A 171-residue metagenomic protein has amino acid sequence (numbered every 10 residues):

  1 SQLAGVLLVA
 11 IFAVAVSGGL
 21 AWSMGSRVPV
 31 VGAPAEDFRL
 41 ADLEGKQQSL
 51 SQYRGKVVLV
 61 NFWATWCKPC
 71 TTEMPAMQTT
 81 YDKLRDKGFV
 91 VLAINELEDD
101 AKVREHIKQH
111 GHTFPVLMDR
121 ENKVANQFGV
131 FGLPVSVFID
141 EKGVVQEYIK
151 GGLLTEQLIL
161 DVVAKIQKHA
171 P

Functional and structural regions predicted by a protein language model:
S1-D37, P171: N-terminal targeting signals for export/organelle localization
D37-V58, Y81: A short beta-strand-turn-helix
F38, Y53, F62-W63, H106 (+2 more regions): Conserved hydrophobic/aromatic "anchor" residues that stabilize well-ordered secondary structure elements
R54-K56, D86, H112-T113, V130: Active-site acidic short loop of glycosyltransferases
K56-V58, F62-W66, G132: Short pre-active-site segment immediately N-terminal to redox-active cysteine/selenocysteine motifs in thiol-based
T71-H110, R120-Q127: Structural microenvironment flanking redox-active thiols in thiol-disulfide oxidoreductases
E105-T113, D119-Q167: Thiol/disulfide oxidoreductase modules built on the thioredoxin-like
